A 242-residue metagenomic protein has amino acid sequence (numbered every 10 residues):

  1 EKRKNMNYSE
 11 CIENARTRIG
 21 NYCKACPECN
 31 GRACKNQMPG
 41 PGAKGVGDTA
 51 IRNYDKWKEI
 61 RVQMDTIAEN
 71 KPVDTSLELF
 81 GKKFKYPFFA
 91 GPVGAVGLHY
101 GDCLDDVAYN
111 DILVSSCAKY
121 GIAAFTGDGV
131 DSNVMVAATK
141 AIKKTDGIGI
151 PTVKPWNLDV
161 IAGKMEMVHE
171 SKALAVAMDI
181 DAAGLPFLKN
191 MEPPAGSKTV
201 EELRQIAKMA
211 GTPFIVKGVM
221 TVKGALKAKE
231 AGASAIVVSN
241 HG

Functional and structural regions predicted by a protein language model:
R3-F84: An N-cap/entry alpha-helix motif that binds or orients negatively charged groups
G42, D102, T126-G129, V153-K154 (+2 more regions): Glycine- and other small-residue-rich loops at beta-strand/loop junctions that grip anionic moieties
G45, D105-A108, P193-K198: Alpha-helix N-cap and loop-to-helix initiation/capping positions
T49-M135: N-terminal functional module of multi-domain proteins
F88-G91, I122-T126, G147-V153, V176 (+2 more regions): Hydrophobic faces of well-ordered beta-strands that scaffold small-molecule active sites in alpha/beta enzyme cores
G91-D106, I150-D159, T212-M220: Active-site mouth loops of central-metabolism enzymes
S115, K144, W156-G242: Alpha/beta enzyme core
A123, V134-D159: Long, hydrophobic, well-ordered secondary-structure blocks that form the structural core and pocket-lining surfaces
